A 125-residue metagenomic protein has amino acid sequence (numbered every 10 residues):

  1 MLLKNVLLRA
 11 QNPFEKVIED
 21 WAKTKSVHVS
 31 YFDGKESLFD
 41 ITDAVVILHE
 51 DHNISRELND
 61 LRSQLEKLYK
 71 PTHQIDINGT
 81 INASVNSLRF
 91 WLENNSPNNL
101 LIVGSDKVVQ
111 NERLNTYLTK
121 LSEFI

Functional and structural regions predicted by a protein language model:
L2-N99, G104-D106, Q110-T119: Acidic/glycine-enriched connector segments
T119-I125: Active-site-adjacent alpha-helix immediately C-terminal to a catalytic or transition-state-stabilizing loop
